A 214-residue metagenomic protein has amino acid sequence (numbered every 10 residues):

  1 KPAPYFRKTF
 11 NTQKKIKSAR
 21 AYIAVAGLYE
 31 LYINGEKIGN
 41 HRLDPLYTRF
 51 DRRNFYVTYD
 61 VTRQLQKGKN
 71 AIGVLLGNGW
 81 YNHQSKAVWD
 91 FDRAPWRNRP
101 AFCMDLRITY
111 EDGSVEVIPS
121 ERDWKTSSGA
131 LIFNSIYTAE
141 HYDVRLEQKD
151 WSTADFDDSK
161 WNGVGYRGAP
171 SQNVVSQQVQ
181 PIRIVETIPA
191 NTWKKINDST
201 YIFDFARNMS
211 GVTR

Functional and structural regions predicted by a protein language model:
K1-K17, V174, Q178-I188: Extracellular/secretory pathway-exposed regions associated with glycan biology
P2-Q13, T192, D198-A206, S210-V212: Non-catalytic, beta-strand-enriched accessory regions in extracellular/secretory proteins and membrane protein
F6-R145, V212: Accessory beta-strand-rich segments of carbohydrate-active enzymes
I38, W151, N162: Substrate-binding groove of N-acetylhexosamine-processing glycoside hydrolases
D123-S152, A169, V179-R183, P189 (+1 more regions): Feature activates predominantly on carbohydrate-active enzymes
G163-A206: Edge strands and adjacent loops of beta-rich recognition modules
